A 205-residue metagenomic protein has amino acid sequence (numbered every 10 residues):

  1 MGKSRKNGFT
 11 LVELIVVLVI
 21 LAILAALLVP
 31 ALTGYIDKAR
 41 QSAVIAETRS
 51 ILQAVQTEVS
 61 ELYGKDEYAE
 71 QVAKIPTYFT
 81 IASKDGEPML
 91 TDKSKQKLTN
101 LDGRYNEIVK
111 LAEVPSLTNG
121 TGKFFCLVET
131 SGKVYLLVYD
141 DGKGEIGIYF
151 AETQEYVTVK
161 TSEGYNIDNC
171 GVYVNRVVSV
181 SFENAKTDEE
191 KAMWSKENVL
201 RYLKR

Functional and structural regions predicted by a protein language model:
M1-S4: N-terminal secretory signal peptides that target proteins for export/translocation
K6-T33: N-terminal single-pass transmembrane signal-anchor helix
L32-Q53, V59-L62: Aliphatic-rich helix starts adjacent to a transmembrane/signal segment
Q53-I81: Alpha-helix exit/C-cap motif
P76-V114: Acidic, glycine-rich loop-and-strand cores that form catalytic or ligand-binding grooves in diverse globular domains
V109, N119-V134: Propeptides and adjacent flexible N-terminal/non-core segments of secreted, proteolytically processed extracellular
V128-R205: Short, surface-exposed interaction loops/tails
